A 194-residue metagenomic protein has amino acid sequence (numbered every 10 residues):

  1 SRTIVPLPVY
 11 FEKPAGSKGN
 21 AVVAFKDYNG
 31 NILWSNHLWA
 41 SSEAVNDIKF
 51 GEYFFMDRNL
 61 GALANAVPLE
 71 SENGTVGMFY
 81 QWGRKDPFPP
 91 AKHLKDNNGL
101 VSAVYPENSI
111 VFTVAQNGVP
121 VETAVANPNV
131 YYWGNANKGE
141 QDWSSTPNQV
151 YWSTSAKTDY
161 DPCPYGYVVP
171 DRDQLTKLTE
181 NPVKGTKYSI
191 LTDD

Functional and structural regions predicted by a protein language model:
S1-K18, V22, K26-N29, W34-D194: Conserved positions within compact, well-structured domain cores
